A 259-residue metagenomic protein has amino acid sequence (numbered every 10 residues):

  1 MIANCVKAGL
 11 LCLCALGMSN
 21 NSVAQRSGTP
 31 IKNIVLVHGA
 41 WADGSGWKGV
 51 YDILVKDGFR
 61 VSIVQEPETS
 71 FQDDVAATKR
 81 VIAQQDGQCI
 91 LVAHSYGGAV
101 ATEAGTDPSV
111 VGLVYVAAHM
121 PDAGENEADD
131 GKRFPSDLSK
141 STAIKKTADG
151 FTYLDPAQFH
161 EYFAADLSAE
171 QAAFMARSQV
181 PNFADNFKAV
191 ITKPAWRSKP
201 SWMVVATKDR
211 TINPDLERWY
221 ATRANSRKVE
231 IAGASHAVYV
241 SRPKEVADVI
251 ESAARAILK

Functional and structural regions predicted by a protein language model:
M1-G9: Bacterial N-terminal signal peptides that target proteins for export
A8-G17: Bacterial N-terminal signal peptides
S27-D86: Active-site catalytic motif of lipid deacylating hydrolases and related acyltransferases
V92-G97, A101: Gly/Ala-rich beta-loop-alpha elbow adjacent to hydrolase catalytic centers
S109-P156, F183, F187: Flexible "cap/lid" loop of the alpha/beta hydrolase fold
A176-R197: Active-site nucleophile elbow and catalytic-triad environment of alpha/beta-hydrolase enzymes
M203-V205: Short beta-strand/loop motif that positions the catalytic acidic residue of the alpha/beta-hydrolase fold
T207-A234, V240, S252: Conserved loop-alpha-helix segment in the C-terminal half of the alpha/beta-hydrolase fold that carries the catalytic
